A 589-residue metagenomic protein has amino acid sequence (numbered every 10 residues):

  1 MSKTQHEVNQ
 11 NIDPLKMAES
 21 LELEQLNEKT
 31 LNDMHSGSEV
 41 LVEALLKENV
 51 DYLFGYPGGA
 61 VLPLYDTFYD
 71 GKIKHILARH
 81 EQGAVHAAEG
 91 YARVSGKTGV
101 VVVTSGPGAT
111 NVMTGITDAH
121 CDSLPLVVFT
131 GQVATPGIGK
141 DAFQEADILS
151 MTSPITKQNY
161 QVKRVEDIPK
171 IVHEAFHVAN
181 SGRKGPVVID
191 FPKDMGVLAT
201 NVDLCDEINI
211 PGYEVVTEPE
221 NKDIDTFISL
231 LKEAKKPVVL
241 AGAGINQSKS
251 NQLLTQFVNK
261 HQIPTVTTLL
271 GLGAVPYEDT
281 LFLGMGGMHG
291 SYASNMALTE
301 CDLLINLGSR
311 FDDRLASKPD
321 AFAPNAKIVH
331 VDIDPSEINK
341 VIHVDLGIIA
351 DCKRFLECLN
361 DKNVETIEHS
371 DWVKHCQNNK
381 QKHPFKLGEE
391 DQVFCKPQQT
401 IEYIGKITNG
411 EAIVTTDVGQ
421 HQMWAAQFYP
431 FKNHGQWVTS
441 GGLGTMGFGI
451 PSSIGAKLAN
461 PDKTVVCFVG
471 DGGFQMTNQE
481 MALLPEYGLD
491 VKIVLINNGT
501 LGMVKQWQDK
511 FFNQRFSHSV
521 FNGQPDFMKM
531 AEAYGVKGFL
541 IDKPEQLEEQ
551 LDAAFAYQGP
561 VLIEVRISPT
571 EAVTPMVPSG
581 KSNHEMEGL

Functional and structural regions predicted by a protein language model:
K3-N9, T130-I171, G271-H375, L551: Glycine-rich, acidic loop regions that bind phosphate or pyrophosphate groups
T4-L31, E166, N325-Q420, P544-E545 (+2 more regions): Phosphate/pyrophosphate-binding active-site segments
P14-A18, S38-V50, G90-G96, H120 (+7 more regions): Glycine-rich phosphate/diphosphate-binding loops that line cofactor/substrate pockets in enzymes
E24, E174, V178-E233, P384-L387 (+1 more regions): Conformationally flexible catalytic loops at phosphate/diphosphate-handling active centers
S38-V42, L46-K47, L64-D66, Q377-A456: Active-site diphosphate/adenylate-binding microenvironment
L62-T135, A293, A297-L303, G308-D312 (+1 more regions): Thiamine diphosphate
R93, A243-V329, K432-D462, T477-N478 (+4 more regions): Glycine-rich, anion-gripping cofactor-binding loops and their flanking helix/strand elements in enzyme active sites
D141-Q144, I338-V341, G347-I349, K353-E357 (+2 more regions): Thiamine diphosphate
